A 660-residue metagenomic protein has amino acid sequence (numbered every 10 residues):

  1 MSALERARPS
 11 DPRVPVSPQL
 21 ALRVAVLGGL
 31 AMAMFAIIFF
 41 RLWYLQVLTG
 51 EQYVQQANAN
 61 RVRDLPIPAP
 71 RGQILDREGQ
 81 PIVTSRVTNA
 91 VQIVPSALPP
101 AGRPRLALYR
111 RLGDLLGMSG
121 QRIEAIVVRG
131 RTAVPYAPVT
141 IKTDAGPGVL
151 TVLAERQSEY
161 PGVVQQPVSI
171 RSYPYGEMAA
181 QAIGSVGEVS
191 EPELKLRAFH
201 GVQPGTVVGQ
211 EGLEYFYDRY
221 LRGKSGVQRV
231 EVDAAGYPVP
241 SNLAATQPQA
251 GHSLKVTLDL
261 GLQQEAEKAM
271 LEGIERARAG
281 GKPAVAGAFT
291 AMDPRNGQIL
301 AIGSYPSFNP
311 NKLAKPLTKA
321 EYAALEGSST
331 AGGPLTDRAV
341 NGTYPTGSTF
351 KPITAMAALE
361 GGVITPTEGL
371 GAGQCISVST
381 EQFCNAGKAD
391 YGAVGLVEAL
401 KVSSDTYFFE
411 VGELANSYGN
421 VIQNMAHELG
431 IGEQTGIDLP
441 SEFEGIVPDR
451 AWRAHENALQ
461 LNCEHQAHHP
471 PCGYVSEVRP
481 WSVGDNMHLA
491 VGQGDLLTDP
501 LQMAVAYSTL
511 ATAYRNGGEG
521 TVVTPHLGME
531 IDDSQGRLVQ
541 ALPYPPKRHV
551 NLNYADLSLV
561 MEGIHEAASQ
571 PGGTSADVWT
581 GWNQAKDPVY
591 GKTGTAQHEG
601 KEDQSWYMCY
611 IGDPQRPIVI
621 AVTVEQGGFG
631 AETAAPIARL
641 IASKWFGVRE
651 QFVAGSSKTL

Functional and structural regions predicted by a protein language model:
M1-K319, T343, V421-E428, D577 (+2 more regions): Periplasmic/cell-envelope proteins involved in peptidoglycan metabolism and beta-lactam response
R8, V232-A245, L258, G287 (+5 more regions): Beta-lactam-recognizing serine transpeptidase/beta-lactamase-like catalytic domain environment
